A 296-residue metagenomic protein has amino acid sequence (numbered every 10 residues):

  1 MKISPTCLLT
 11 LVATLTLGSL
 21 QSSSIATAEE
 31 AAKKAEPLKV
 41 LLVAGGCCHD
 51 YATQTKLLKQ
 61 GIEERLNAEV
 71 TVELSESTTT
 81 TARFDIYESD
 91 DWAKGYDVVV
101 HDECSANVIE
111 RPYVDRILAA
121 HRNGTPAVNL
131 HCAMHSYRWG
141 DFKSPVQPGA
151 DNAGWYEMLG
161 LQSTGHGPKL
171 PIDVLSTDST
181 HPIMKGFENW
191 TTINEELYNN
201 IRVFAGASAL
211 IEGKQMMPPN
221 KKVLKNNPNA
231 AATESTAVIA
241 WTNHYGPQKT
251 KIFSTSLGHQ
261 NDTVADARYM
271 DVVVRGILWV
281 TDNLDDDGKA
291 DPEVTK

Functional and structural regions predicted by a protein language model:
M1-T6: Positively charged n-region of N-terminal signal peptides that target proteins for export
C7-S22: Bacterial N-terminal signal peptides
S22, A26-E30: Boundary at the C-terminal end of the N-terminal hydrophobic targeting segment
E29-L38, T53, E64, P218-K296: Extracellular ligand-binding/catalytic regions of CAZymes and related secreted enzymes and adhesion modules
E30-K33, K39-V43, D50-S136: Helical hinge/lid and interdomain linker segments adjacent to catalytic or ligand-binding clefts that mediate domain
V43, A106-G186: A glycine-rich, often tryptophan-bearing local segment used as a flexible ligand/cofactor-contacting loop or short
A44-C47, G258: Residue-level signal for short, function-critical loop segments
E63, E69, L161-Q162, G167-Q248: Catalytic beta-strand/loop cores that center a nucleophilic Ser/Cys/Thr and support acyl-enzyme chemistry
